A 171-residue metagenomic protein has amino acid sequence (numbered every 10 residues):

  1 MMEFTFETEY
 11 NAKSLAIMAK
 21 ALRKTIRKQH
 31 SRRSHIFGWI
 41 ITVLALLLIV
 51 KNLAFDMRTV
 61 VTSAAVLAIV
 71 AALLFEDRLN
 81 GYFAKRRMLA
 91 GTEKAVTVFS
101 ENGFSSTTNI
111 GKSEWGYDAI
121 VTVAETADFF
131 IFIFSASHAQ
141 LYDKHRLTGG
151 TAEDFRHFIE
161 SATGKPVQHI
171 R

Functional and structural regions predicted by a protein language model:
M1-A45: N-terminal membrane-targeting/pre-transmembrane regions
E3, K112-E114, A139: Short, mixed charged/polar active-site loops that provide acid/base catalysis or chelate metal/phosphate cofactors
K28-L89: Alpha-helical transmembrane spans
L73-E114: Conserved beta-hairpin
K94-V96, V121-T122, I131: Short, surface-exposed charged micro-motifs
V98-F99, E125, F134: Generic beta-strand structural signal
F104-S105, S113-D128: Phosphoinositide-dependent membrane-docking surfaces
I131-R171: A membrane-cytosol interface segment of integral membrane proteins
